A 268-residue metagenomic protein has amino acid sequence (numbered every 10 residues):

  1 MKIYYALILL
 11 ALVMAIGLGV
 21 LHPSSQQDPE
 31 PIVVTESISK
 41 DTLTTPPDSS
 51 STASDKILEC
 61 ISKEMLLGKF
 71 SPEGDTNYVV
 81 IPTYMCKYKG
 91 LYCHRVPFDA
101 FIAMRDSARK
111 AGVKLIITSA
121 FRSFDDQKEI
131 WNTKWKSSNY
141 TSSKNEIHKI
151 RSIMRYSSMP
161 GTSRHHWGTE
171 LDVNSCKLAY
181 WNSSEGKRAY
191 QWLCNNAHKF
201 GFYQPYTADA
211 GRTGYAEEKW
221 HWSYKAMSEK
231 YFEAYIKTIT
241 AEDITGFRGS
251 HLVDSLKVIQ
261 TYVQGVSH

Functional and structural regions predicted by a protein language model:
M1-L10: N-terminal Sec-pathway targeting helices
A11-A120, F124-H268: Extracytoplasmic cell-surface/polysaccharide-interacting catalytic and binding patches
